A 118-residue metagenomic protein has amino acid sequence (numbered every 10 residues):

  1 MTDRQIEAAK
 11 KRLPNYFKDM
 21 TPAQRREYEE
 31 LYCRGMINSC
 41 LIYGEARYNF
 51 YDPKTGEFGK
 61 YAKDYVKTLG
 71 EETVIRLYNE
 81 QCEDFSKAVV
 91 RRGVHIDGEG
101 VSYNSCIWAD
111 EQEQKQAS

Functional and structural regions predicted by a protein language model:
M1-R4, K11, E111-S118: Short intrinsically disordered terminal tails
T2-I6, F50-P53: Short, compositionally biased low-complexity segments
M20-E113: Acidic, low-complexity, intrinsically disordered interaction modules
